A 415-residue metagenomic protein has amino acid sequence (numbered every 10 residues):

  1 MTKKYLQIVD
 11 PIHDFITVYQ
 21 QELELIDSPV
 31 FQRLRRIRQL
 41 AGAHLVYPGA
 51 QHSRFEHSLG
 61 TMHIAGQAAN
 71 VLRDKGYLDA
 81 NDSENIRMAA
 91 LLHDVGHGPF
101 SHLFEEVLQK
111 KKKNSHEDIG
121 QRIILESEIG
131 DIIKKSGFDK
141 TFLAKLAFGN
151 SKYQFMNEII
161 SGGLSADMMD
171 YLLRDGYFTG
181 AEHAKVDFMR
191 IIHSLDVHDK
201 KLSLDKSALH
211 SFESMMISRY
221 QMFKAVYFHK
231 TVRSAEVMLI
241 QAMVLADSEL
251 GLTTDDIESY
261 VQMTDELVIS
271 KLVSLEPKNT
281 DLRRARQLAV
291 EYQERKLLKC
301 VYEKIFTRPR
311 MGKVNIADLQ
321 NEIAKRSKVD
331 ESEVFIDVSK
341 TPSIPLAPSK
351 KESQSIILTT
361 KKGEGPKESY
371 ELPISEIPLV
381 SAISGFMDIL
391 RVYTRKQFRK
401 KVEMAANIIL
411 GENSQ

Functional and structural regions predicted by a protein language model:
M1-N85, V95-Q415: Histidine-centered, transition-metal-coordinating active-site segments
I86-A90: N-terminal accessory alpha/beta regions
